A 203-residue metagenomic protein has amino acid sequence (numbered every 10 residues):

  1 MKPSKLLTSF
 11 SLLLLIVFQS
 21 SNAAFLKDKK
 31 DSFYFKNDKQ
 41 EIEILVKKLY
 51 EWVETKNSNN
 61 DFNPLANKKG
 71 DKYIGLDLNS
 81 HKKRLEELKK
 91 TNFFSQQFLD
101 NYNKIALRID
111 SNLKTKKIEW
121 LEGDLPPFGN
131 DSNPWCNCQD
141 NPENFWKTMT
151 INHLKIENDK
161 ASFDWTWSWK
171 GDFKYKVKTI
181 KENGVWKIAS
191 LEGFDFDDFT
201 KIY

Functional and structural regions predicted by a protein language model:
M1-F10: Bacterial N-terminal signal peptides that target proteins for export
S9-V17: Bacterial N-terminal signal peptides
Q19-N22: Hydrophobic alpha-helical membrane-insertion segments, chiefly the h-region of N-terminal signal peptides
A24-E157, F194-Y203: Flexible low-complexity loop/turn motifs enriched in small/helix-breaking residues
N152-K160, T179-V185: A short, structured loop/turn motif at beta-sheet edges
I156, S168-K170: Surface-exposed coil/turn segments at beta-strand junctions on protein surfaces, enriched
A161-S168: Short beta-strand segments that buttress and anchor functional surface loops
D172-I202: Short beta-strand edge/turn micro-motifs at domain boundaries
